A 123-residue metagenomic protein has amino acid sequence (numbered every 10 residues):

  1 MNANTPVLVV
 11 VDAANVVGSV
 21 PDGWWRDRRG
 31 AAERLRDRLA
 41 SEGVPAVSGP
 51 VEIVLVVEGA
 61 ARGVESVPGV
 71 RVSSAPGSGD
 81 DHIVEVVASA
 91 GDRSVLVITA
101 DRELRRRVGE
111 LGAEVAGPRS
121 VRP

Functional and structural regions predicted by a protein language model:
N2-L8, V16-P123: Nuclease catalytic cores that cleave nucleic-acid phosphodiester bonds, predominantly acidic two-metal-ion
